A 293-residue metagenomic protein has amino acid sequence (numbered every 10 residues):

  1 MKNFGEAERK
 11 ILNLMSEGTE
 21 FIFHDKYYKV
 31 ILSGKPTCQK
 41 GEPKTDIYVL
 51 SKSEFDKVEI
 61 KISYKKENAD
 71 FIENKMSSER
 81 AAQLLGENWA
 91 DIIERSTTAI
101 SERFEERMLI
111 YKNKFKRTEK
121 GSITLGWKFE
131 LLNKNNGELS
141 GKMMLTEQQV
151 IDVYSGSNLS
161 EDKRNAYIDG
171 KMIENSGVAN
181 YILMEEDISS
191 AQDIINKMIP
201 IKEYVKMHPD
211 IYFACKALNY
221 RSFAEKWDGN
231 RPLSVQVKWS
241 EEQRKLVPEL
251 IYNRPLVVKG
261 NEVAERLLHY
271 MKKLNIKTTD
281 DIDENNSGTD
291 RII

Functional and structural regions predicted by a protein language model:
M1-E17, T37-K40: A short, highly charged nucleic-acid-interacting micro-segment common to nuclease and nuclease-linked defense proteins
K2, E6, T19, F23 (+3 more regions): Catalytic cores of nucleic-acid endonucleases
E17-K52: A short acidic/basic microdomain associated with nuclease active sites
E242-I293: Hydrophobic, glycine-enriched assembly/anchoring segments
